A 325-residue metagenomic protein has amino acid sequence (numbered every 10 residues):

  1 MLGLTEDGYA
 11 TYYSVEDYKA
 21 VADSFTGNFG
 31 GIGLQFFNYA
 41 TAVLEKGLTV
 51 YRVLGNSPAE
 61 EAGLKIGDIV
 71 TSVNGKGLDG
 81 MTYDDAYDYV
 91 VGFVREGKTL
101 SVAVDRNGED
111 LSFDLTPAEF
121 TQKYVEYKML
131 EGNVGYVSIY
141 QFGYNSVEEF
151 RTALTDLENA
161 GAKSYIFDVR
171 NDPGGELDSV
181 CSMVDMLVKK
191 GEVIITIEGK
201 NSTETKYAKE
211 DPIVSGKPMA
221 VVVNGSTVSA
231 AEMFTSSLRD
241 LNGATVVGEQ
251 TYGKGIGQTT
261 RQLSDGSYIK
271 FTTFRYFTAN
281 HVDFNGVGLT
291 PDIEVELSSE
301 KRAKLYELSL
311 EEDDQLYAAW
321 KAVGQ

Functional and structural regions predicted by a protein language model:
M1-V43, T99-S101, D105-D114: Extended, small/polar residue-biased N-terminal targeting/export presequences and adjacent propeptide/linker tracts
G27-S72, K76-G80, Y144-V147, F274: PDZ/PDZ-like domain segments forming the peptide/carboxylate-binding groove, activating on the N-terminal beta-strands
Q35-L54, N133-S138, I213, Q315-Y317 (+1 more regions): PDZ/PDZ-like groove recognition
Y51-R52, E60-A62, I66, N74-G77 (+2 more regions): Cleft-lining beta-strand/loop regions that shape enzyme active-site pockets
L263-D265, I269-F274: Short acidic, Pro/Gly- and aromatic-enriched capping/linker segments at domain boundaries
F284, L305-L310, D314-Q325: Conserved functional hotspot residues or short segments at active or partner-binding sites across diverse domains
